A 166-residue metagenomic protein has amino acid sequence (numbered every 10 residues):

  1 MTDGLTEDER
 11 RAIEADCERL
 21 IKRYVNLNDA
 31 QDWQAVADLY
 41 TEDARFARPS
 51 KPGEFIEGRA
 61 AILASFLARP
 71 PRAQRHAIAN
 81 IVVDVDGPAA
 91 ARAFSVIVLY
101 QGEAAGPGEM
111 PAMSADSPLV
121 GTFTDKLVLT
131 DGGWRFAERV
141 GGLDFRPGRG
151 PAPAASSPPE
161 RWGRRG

Functional and structural regions predicted by a protein language model:
M1-N26, A30-E42: Short, low-complexity N-terminal intrinsically disordered segments enriched in polar/charged residues
R10, E14, F55, M113: Flexible, glycine- and charge-enriched loops at secondary-structure boundaries
I21, A77-I81, F123: Short structured motifs
W33-E103: A solvent-exposed, acidic/Ser-Thr-rich amphipathic alpha-helical stretch
A73-Q74, D116-P118: Transmembrane beta-barrel outer-membrane domains
R92, P118-A154: Short beta-strand edge/turn micro-motifs at domain boundaries
A105-M113, A154: Short, surface-exposed loop/helix-turn segments at secondary-structure junctions that function as lids/hinges flanking
R149-G166: Extended, polar beta-sheet/loop recognition surfaces of beta-rich domains that mediate binding to diverse ligands
